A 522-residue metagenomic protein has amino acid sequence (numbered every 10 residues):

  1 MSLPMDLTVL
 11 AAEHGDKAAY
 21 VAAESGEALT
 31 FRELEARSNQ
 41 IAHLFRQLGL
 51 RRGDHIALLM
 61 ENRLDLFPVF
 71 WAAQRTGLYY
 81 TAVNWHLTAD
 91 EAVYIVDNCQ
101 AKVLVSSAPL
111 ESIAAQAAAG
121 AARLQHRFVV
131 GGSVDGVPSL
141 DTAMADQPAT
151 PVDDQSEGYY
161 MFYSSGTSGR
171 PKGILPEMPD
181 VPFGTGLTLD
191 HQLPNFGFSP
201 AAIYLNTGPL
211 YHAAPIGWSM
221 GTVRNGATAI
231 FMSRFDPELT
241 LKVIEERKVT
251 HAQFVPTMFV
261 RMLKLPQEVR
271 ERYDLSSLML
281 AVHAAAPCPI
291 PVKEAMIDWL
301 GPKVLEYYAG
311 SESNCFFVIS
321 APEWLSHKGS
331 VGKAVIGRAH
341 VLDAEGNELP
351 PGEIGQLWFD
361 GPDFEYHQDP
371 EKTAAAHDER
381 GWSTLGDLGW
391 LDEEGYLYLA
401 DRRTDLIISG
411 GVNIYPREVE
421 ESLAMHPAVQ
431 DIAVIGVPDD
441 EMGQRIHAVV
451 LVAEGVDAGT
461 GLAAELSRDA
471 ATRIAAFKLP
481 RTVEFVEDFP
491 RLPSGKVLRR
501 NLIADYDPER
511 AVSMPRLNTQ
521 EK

Functional and structural regions predicted by a protein language model:
D6-T30, G132: AMP-dependent adenylate-forming
L7, Q47-L48, R75-A145, D153 (+1 more regions): Structural core segment of the AMP-binding/adenylate-forming
A19-R63, F67-F70, T88-V93: Conserved AMP-binding/adenylate-forming core of the ANL superfamily
A28-R32, Y159-G186: Conserved AMP-binding A3 loop
L87, L104-S106, K242, A252 (+8 more regions): AMP-binding/adenylate-forming catalytic core of the ANL superfamily
Y160-F162, G166, R224-N225, V249-F254 (+3 more regions): Gly/Ser/Thr-rich phosphate-binding loop
V181-I203, T207, Y211-H251, L265: Conserved AMP-binding/adenylation subdomain of ANL enzymes
T472-K496, R516-E521: AMP-binding/adenylate-forming catalytic domain of the ANL superfamily
